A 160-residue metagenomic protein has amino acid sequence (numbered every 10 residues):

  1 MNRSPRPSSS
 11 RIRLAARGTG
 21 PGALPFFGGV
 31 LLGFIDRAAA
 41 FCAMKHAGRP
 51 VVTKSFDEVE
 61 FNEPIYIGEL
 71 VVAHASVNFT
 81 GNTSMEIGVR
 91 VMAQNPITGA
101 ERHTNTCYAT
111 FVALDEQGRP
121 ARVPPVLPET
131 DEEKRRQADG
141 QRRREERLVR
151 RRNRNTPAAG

Functional and structural regions predicted by a protein language model:
N2-P5, A40-T80, M85, R102-T106: Hydrophobic beta-strand-centered segment that forms part of the acyl-chain substrate-binding groove
S4-R17: Short amphipathic
S9-S10, Y66-I67, N78-G160: HotDog/MaoC-like acyl-thioester-processing domains
I12-A15, E60, T110: Generic structural detector for well-ordered beta-strands
R17-F34: A conserved, well-ordered hydrophobic junction motif at loop->secondary-structure transitions
P21-P25, M44, A100-E101: Short histidine-centered beta-strand/loop micro-motifs that create catalytic or ligand/metal-coordination sites
L24-P25, K54, V59, V112 (+1 more regions): Flexible, active-site-adjacent loop/turn segments at secondary-structure boundaries
L31, I35, A39-A43: Buried hydrophobic packing segments
